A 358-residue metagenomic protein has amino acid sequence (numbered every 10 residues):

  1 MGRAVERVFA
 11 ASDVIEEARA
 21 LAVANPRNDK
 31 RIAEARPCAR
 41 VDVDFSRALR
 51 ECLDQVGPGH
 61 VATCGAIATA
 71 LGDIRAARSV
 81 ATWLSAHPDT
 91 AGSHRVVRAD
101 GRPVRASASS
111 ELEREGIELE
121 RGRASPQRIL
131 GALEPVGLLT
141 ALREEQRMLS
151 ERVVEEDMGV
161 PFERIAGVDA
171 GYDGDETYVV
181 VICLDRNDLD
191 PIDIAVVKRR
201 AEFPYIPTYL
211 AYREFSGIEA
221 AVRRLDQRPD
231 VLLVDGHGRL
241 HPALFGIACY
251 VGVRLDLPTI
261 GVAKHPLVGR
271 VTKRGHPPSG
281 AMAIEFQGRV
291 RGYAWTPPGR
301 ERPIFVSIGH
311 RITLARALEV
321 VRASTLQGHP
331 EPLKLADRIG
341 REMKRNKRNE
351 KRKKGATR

Functional and structural regions predicted by a protein language model:
G2-R3, R7, A24-R27: A cross-taxon signal for low-complexity, glycine/charged-rich
R31, A35-E134: Nucleic acid-binding interface residues in structured DNA/RNA-binding domains, emphasizing the DNA-engaging scaffolds
S46, R50-L53, S216-Y250, L255-L257: Catalytic-site beta-strand/loop segments enriched in glycine and acidic/polar residues
I67, H94, D169, L233 (+1 more regions): Residue-level signal for inorganic ion chemistry
E134-E145, L149-V153, P278-A356: C-terminal binding/interaction regions
E163-Y172: Two-metal-ion RNase H-like nuclease active-site motif
G174-R228: A glycine-rich, hydrophobic loop/mini-helix early in the fold
H241-V290: A contiguous pocket-lining binding segment that forms or flanks enzyme active sites
